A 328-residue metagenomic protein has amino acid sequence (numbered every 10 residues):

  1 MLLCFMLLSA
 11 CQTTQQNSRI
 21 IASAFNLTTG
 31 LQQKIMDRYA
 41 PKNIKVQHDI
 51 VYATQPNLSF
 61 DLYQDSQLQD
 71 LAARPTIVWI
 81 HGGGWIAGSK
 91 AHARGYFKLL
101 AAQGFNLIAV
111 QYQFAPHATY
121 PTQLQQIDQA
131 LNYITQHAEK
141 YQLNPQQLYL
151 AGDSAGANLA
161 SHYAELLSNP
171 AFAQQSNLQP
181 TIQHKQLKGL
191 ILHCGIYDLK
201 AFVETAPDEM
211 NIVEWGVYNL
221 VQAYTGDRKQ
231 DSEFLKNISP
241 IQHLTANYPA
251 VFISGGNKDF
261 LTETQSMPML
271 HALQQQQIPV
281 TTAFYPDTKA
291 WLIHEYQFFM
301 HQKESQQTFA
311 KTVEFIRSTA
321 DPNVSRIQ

Functional and structural regions predicted by a protein language model:
M1-C4: Sec-dependent signal peptide recognition, specifically the positively charged N-region followed immediately by
C11-Q328: Alpha/beta-hydrolase superfamily serine-hydrolase fold, recognizing
